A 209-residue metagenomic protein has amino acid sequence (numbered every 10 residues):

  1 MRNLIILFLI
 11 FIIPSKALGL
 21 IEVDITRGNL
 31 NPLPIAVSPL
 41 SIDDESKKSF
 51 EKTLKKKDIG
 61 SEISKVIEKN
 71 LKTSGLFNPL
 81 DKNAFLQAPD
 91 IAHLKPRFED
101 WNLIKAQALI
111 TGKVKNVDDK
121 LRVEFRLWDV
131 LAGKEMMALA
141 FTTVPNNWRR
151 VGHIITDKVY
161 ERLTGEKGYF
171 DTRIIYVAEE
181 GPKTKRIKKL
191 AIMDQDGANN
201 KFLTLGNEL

Functional and structural regions predicted by a protein language model:
M1-L4: Positively charged n-region of N-terminal signal peptides that target proteins for export
I12-K16: N-terminal signal peptide c-region/cleavage motif recognized by signal peptidases
I21-E22, A92-K158: Amphipathic beta-strand/beta-sheet edge segments enriched in Tyr/Trp
D24-R97, I110-V114: Short beta-strand->alpha-helix linker/helix-N-cap micro-motif that forms a surface specificity/interaction loop
T111, I174-E179: Residue position within the beta-strands of beta-propeller blades
D118-V123, P182-A191: Structural motif
W148, R162, N207-L209: Conserved beta-propeller blade repeats
M193-L209: Multi-bladed beta-propeller domains
